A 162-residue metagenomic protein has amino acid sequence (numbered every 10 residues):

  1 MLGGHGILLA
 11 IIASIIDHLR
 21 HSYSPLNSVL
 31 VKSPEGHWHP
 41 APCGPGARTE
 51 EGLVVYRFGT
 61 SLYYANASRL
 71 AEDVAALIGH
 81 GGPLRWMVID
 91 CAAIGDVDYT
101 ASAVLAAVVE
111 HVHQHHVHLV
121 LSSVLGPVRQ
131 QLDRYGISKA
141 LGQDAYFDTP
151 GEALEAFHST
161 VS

Functional and structural regions predicted by a protein language model:
M1-A140, H158-V161: The feature marks cytosolic C-terminal regulatory regions of anion transporters and related permeases
A140-A156: Short acidic-hydrophobic, aromatic-tinged amphipathic segments that line or gate anion-handling sites
